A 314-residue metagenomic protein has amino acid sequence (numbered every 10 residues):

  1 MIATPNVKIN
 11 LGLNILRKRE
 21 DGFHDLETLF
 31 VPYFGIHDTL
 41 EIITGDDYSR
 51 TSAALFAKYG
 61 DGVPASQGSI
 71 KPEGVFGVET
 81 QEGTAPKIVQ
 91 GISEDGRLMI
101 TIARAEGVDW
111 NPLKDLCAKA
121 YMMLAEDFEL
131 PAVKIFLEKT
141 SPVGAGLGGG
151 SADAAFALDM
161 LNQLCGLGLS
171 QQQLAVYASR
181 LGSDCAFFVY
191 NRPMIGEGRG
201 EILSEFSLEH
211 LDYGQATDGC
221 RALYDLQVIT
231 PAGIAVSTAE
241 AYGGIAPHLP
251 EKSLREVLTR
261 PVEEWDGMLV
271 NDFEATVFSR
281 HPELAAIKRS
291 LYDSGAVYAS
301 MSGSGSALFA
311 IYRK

Functional and structural regions predicted by a protein language model:
M1-A145, Q163-L169, L211: ATP-binding N-lobe of GHMP and related small-molecule kinases
P142-G144, F187, A235-V236, A307-F309: Short, active-site-adjacent cap segments at secondary-structure transitions
A145-Q173, F187: DPxDG-like acidic metal-binding loop motif
G149-G150, M301-S306: Glycine-rich beta-strand-to-loop/alpha-helix junction loops that act as flexible
S170-L181, K288: Short, well-structured alpha-helical segments that form the helix of a local strand-helix-strand
Y190, I195-Y298, I311-R313: Conserved, helical-rich catalytic subdomain that frames metal- and/or nucleotide-binding sites in enzyme alpha/beta
S304, F309-K314: Short acidic, glycine/proline-enriched helix-loop-strand junctions
